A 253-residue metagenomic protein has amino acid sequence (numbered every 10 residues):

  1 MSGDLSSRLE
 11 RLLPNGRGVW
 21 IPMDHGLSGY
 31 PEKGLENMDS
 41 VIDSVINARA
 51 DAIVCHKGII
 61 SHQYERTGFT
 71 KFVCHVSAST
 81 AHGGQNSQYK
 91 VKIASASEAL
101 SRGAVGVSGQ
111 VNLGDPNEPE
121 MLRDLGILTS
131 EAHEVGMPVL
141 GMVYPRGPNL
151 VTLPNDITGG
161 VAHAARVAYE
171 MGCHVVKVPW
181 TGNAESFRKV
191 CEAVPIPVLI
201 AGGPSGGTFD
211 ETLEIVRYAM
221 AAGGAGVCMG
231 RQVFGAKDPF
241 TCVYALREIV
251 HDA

Functional and structural regions predicted by a protein language model:
M1-L13: N-terminal basic/disordered segments at the start of proteins
N15-T67, K71-V198, G206-M229, A236 (+1 more regions): Alpha/beta enzyme core
